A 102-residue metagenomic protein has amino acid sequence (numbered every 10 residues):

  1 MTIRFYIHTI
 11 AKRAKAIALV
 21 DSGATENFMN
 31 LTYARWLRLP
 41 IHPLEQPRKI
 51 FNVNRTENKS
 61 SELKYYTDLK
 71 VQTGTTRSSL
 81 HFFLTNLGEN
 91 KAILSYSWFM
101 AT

Functional and structural regions predicted by a protein language model:
M1-Y6, I10-T102: Aspartic protease
